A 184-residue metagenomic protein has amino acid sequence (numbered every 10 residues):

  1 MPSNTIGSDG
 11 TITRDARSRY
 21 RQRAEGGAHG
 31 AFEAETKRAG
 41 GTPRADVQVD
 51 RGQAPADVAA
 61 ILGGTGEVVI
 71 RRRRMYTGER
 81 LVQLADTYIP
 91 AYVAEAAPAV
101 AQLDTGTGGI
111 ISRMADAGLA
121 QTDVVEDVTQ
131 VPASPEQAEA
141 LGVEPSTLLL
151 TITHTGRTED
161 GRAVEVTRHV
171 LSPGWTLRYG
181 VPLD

Functional and structural regions predicted by a protein language model:
M1-A60, G64-T65, A94-T105, I111-S112 (+3 more regions): HTH-adjacent hinge/linker in prokaryotic transcriptional regulators
I6, M75-Y76, R157: Hydrophobic alpha-helical segments, especially N-terminal targeting/anchoring helices
A31, D57, G66-I70, E136 (+1 more regions): Short beta-strand-initiation
R44-D46, I70-R71, L84, T151-I152 (+1 more regions): Hydrophobic residues on conserved beta-strands that form the core of alpha/beta folds
V49-A54, R72-R74, T153-T155: Generic short beta-strand segments
A59-E95, L103: Conserved amphipathic alpha-helical segments that form helical-bundle/coiled-coil interaction surfaces
G63, R80, A91-V93, V100-D184: C-terminal regulatory/effector modules of DNA-binding transcriptional regulators
